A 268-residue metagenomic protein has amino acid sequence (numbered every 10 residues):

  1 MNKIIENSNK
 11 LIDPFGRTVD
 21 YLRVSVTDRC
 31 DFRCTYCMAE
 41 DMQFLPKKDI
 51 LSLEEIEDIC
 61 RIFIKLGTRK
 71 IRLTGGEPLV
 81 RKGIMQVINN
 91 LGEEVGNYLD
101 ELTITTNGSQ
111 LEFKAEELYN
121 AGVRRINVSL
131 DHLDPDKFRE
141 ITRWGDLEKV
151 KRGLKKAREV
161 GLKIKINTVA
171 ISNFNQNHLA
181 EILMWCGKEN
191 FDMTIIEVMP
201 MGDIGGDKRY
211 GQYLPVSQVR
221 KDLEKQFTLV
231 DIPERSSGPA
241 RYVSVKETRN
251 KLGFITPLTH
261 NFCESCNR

Functional and structural regions predicted by a protein language model:
N2-L102: Conserved alpha-helical substructure of the radical SAM core
Y21, D41-L51, G67-R81, E94-L111 (+3 more regions): Core AdoMet radical
F32, P135-D136, N261: Glycine-centered loop/turn positions within well-structured domains that cap or flank conserved ligand/cofactor-binding
I56, I84, L111, V150 (+1 more regions): Aromatic/hydrophobic pocket-lining residues that form the small-molecule binding cavity in soluble enzyme cores
D136-R139, W144-K251, P257: Radical SAM enzyme [4Fe-4S]-AdoMet core and its adjacent flexible, acidic and glycine-rich loops/tails across
L252-N267: Immediate flanking context of iron-sulfur cluster ligation sites
